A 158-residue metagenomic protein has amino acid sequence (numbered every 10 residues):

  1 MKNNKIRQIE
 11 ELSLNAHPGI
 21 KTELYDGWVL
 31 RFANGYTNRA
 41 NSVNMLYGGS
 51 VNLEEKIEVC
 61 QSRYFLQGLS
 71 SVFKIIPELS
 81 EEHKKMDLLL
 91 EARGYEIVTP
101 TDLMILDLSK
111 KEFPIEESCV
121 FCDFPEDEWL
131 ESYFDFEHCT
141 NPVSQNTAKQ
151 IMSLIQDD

Functional and structural regions predicted by a protein language model:
M1-E10, V98-T101, K111-M152: Short amphipathic alpha-helix that is part of the acyltransferase structural core
M1-L66, E82, P142-K149, S153: N-terminal charged segments
D26, F65, E96, F134-D135: Compositionally biased, intrinsically disordered low-complexity regions enriched in proline and serine
L53-D127: Acyl-donor-binding surface of acyltransferase catalytic domains
I155-D157: Soluble sensory domains of the PAS superfamily and closely related sensory modules
